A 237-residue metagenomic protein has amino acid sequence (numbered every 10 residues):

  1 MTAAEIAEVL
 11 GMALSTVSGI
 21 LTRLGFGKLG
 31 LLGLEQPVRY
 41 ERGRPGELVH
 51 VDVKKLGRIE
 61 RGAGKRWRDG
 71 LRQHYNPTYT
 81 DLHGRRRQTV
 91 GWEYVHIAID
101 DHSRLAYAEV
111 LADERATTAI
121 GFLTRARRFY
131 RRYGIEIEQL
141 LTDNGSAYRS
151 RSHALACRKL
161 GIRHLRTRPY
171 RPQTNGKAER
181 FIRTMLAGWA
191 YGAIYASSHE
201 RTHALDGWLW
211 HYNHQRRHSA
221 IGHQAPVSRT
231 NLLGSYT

Functional and structural regions predicted by a protein language model:
M1-G70, S146, A154-A156, R168-P172 (+1 more regions): Basic, flexible linker segments flanking DNA-binding modules in nucleic acid-interacting mobile-element proteins
V38, G46-E47, K54, R158-I162 (+1 more regions): C-terminal domain-tail junction helix/linker
K55-G91: Active-site-proximal, Lys/Arg-enriched surface segment that forms a nucleic-acid-binding/basic interface patch
Y75-T78, G84-V95, E109-G134: Active-site beta-loop-alpha junctions of metal-dependent nucleic acid enzymes, especially the RNase H-like/DDE
T89, D101-A106: Coil-to-beta-strand transition motifs
D100-H102, A112-A116, G145: A short acidic/small-residue loop/turn micro-motif
L105-E109, L165-T167, Y191: Short small-residue beta-strand/loop micro-motif enriched in glycine and branched aliphatics
I137-N144, R158-K177, A193-A196: RNase H-like polynucleotidyl transferase catalytic core
